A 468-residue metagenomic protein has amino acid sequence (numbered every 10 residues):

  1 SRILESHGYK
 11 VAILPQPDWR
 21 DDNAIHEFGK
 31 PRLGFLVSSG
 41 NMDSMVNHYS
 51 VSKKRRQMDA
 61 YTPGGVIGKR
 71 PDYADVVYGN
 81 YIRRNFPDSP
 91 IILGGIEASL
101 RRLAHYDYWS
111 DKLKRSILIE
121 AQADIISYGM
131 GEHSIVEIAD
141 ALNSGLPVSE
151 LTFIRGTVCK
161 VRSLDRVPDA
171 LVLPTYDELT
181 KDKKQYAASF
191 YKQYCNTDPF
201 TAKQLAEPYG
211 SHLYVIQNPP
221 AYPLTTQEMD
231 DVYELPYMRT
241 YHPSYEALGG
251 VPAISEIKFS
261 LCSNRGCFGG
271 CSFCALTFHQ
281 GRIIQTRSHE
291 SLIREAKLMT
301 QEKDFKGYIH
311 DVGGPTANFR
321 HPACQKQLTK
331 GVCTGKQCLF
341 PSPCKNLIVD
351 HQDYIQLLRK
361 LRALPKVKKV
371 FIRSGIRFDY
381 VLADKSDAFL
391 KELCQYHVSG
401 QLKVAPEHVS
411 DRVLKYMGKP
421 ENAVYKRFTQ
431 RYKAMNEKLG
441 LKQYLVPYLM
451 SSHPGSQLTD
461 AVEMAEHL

Functional and structural regions predicted by a protein language model:
L4, E246-A275, Y308: N-terminal pre-triad scaffold of radical SAM enzymes
P15-G210, Q217: Glycine-rich beta-alpha loop elements in corrinoid/cobalamin-binding modules across cobalamin-dependent enzymes
D18-W19, L298-P454: Conserved SAM/AdoMet-binding glycine-rich loop
R20, S149-T197, A221, V251 (+3 more regions): Terminal amphipathic helices with adjacent charged low-complexity linkers/tails
D124, L292, V404: Conserved, mostly hydrophobic/aromatic
K184-S260: N-terminal [4Fe-4S]-dependent radical SAM core
C274-S291: Iron-sulfur (Fe-S) cluster-binding segments and ferredoxin-like electron-carrier domains, especially [2Fe-2S]
F389, H453-L468: Catalytic cores of alpha/beta
